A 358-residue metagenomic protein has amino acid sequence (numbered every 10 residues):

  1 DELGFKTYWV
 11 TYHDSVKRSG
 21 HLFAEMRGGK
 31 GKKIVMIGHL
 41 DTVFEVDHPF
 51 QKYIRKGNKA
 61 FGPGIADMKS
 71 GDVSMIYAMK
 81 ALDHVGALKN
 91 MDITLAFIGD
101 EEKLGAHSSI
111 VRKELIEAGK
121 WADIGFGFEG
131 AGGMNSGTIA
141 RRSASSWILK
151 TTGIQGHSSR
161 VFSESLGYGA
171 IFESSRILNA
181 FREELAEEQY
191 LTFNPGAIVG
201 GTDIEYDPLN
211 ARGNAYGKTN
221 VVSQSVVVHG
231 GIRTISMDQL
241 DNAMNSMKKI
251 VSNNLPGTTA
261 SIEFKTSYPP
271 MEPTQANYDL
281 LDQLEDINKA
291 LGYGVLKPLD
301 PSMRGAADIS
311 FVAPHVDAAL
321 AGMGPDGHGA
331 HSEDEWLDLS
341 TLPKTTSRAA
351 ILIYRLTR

Functional and structural regions predicted by a protein language model:
D1-P63, D83-N90, D286: Acidic/His- and Gly-rich active-site-bordering loop/insert found across diverse amide/peptide-bond hydrolases
Y8, V35, D92-A96, N194 (+1 more regions): A structural signal for isolated positions on well-ordered beta-strands in alpha/beta enzyme cores
W9-T11, F97, T266: Residue-level recognition of beta-strand->loop/alpha-helix junctions
S15, G130-G133, I139, S146-R358: Metal-dependent amide/peptide-bond hydrolase catalytic core, centered on the "pita-bread" metallohydrolase fold
K33-V35, A60, W121-G127, S146-I148 (+1 more regions): Short glycine-aspartate micro-motif
H39-V43, P49, R142-S145, I198-G201: Short glycine-enriched loops at secondary-structure junctions
K56-D67, V295-L299, S332-E333: Short pre-catalytic strand/loop immediately N-terminal to key active-site residues, enriched for Gly-Thr
M68-A144, G200-N210, T357: Acidic/histidine-rich catalytic neighborhood of metal-dependent amide-processing enzymes
